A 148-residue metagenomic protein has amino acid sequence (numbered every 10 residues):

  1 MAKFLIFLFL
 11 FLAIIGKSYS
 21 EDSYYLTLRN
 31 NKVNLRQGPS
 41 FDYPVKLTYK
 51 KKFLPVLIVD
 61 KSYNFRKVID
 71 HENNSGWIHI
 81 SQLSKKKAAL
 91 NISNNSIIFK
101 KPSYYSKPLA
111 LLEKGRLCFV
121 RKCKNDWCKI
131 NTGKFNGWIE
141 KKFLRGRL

Functional and structural regions predicted by a protein language model:
F4-I14: Sec-dependent N-terminal signal peptides
S18-Q37, L47-K52, V59-K101, Y105-K134 (+1 more regions): SH3-family beta-barrel domains
P39-Y43: Second-shell loop/turn segments in exported
